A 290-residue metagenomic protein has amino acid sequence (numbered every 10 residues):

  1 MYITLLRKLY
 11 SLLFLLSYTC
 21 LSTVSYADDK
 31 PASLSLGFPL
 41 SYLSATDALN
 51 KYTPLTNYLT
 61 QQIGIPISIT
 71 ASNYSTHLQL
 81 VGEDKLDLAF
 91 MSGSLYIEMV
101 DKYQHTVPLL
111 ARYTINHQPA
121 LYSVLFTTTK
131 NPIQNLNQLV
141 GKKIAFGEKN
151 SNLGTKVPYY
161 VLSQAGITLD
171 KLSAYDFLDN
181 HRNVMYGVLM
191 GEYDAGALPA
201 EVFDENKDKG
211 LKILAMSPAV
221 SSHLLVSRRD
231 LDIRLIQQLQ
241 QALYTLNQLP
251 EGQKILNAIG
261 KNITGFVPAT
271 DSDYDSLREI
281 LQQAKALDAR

Functional and structural regions predicted by a protein language model:
Y10-S22: Bacterial N-terminal signal peptides
T23-A27: Sec/Tat signal peptide C-region and signal peptidase I cleavage site
D28-I97: Extracytoplasmic small-molecule ligand-binding "clamshell" domains of the periplasmic binding protein/Venus flytrap
P31-P54, S227-R290: An extracytoplasmic/periplasmic, membrane-proximal ligand-sensing/linker region
L34-S44, N137-G154: Short loop->beta-strand "edge-of-pocket" segments that line small-molecule binding or catalytic clefts across diverse
T70, S75-A89, K102-Y103, N137 (+1 more regions): Short helices/loops that flank or line small-molecule/ion binding pockets
Q79-Q138: Acidic, polar ligand-binding/catalytic clefts
N131, K142-R234: Pocket-lining segment of extracytoplasmic ligand-binding domains
